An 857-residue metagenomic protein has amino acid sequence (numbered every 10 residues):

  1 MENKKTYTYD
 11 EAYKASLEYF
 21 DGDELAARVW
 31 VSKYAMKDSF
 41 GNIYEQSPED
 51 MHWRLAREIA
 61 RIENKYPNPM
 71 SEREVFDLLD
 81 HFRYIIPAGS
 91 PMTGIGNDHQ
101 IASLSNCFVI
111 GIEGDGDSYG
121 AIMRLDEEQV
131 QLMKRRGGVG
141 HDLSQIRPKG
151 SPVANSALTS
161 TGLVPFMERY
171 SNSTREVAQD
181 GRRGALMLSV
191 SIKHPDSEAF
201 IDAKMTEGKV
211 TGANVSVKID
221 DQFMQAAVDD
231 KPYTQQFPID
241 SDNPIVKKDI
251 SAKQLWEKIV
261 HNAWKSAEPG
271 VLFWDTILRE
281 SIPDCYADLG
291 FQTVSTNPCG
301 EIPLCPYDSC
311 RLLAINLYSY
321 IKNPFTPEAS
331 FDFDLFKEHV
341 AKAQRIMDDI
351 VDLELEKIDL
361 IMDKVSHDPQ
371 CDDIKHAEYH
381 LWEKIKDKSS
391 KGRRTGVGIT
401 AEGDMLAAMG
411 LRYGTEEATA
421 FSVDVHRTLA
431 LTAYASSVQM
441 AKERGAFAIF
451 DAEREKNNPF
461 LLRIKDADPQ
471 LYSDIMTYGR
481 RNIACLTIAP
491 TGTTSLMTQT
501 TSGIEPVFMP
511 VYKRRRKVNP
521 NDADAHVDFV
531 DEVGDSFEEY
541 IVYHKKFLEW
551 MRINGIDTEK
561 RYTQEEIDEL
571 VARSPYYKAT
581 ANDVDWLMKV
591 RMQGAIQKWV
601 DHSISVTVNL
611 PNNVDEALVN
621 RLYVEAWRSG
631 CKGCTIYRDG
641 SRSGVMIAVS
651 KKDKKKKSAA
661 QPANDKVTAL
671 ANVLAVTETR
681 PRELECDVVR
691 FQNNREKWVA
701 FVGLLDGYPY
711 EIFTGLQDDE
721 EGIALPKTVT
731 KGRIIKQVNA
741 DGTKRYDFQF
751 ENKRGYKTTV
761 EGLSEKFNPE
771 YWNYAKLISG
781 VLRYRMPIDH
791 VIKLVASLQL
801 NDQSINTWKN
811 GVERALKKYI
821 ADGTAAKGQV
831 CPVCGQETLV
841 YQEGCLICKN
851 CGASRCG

Functional and structural regions predicted by a protein language model:
E2-R73, N155-R169, Q179-F291, K322-T326 (+5 more regions): Conserved, charged catalytic cores of large soluble enzymes
E24, R28, G300-I302, E354-L355 (+4 more regions): Catalytic alpha/beta core of large soluble enzyme barrels
M36, E58-K65, L78-N155, L163-F166 (+10 more regions): Function-dense linear segments that define catalytic or interfacial modules in macromolecule-processing proteins
I219, E280, C285-A287, N297 (+4 more regions): Terminal amphipathic helices with adjacent charged low-complexity linkers/tails
Q236-P238, H339-K386, S390, R412-T491 (+4 more regions): Internal maturation/activation junctions in enzymes
Y472-D474, S650-V702: Short, Gly/Pro- and small/polar-rich lid/capping loops
C831-C834, C848-C851: Short cysteine-rich clusters marking metal-coordination/redox-active sites
G852-G857: Short Cys/His-rich micro-motifs in 6-15 aa windows
